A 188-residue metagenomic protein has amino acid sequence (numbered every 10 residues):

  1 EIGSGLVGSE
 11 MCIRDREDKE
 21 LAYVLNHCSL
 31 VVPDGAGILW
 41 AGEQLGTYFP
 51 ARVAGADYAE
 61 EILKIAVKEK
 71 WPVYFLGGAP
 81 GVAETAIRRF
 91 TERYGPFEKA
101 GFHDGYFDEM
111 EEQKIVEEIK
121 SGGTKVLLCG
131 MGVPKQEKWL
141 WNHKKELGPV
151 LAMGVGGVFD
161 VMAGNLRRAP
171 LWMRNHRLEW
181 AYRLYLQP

Functional and structural regions predicted by a protein language model:
E1-G8, C12-I13: Single conserved hydrophobic/aromatic residue that forms the stacking wall/gate of nucleotide- or nucleobase-binding
S9-E10, M131-Q136, V158: Short glycine-rich anion-binding loops that position phosphate/pyrophosphate groups of nucleotides and phosphorylated
E20-A41, Y48: Active-site cofactor/substrate anionic-group-binding motifs, chiefly glycine- and Lys/Arg-rich phosphate-binding loops
Y23-H27, E137-G157: A short, gly/pro- and small-residue-rich
S29, V73, A100, K125 (+1 more regions): Conserved acidic residues
L39-E118, G122: Conserved beta-alpha
D104-M110, V150-L186: Short, flexible loop segments at boundaries between secondary-structure elements
I119, G123-V133, P149: Proline-aspartate-enriched helix->loop->beta-strand connector
